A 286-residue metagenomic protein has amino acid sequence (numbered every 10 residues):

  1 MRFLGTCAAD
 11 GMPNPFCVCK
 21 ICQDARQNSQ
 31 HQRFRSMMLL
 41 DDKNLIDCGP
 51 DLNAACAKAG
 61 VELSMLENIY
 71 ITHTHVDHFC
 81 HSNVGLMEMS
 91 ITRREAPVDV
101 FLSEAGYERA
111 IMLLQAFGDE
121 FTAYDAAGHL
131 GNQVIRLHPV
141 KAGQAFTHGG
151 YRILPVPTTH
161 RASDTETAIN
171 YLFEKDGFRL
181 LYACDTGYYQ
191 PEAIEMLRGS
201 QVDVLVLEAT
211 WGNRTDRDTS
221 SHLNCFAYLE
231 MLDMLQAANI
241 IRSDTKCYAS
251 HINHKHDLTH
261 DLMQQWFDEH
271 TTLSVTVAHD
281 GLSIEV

Functional and structural regions predicted by a protein language model:
M1-V61, R136-A193, S283-V286: Core dinuclear metal-dependent hydrolase active-site scaffold
K43, C48-F101, V202-D203: Active-site metal-binding motif and surrounding structural segment of the metallo-beta-lactamase
L45-G49, L66-D77, L102-S103, L181-T186 (+3 more regions): Active-site neighborhood of phospho(di)ester-bond hydrolases with catalytic His/Asp-centered motifs
N53-A57, S82-E88, A110-G118, F226-Q236: Short, well-ordered amphipathic alpha-helices
G60, M87-A96, A116-L130, D233-S243: Alpha-helix termini
P97-V98, S103-A168, D176, T276-G281: Metallo-beta-lactamase
G106-M112, K255-T259, E285: Short, charged/polar "capping" segments at the starts of alpha-helices and the immediately preceding loops
G187-L282: Cap/insert and terminal regions of metallo-dependent hydrolase folds
